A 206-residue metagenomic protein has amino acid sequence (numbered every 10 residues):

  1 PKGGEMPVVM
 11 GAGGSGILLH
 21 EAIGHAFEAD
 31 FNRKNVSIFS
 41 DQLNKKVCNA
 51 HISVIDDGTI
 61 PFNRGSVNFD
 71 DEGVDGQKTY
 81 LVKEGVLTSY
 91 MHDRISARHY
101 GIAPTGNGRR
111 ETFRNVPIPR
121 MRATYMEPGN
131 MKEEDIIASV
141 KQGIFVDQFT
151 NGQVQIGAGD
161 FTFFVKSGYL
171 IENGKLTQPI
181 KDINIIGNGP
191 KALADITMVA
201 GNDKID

Functional and structural regions predicted by a protein language model:
P1-A22, S89, A200: Internal alpha/beta scaffold segment
G13-G24, N130-S139: Solvent-exposed helix/loop surface patches that form functional interfaces
A22, A26-C48: Amphipathic alpha-helical
Q42-D206: Dual-mode signal for accessory low-complexity, basic/Gly-rich regions
